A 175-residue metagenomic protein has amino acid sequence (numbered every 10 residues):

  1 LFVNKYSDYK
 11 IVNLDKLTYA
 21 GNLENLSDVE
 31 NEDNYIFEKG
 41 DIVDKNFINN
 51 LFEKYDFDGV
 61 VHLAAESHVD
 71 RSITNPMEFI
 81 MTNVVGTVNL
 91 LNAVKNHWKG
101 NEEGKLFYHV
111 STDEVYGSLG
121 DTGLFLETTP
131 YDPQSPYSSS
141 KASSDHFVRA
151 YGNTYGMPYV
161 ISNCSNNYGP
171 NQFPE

Functional and structural regions predicted by a protein language model:
L1-Q172: N-terminal Rossmann-like NAD(P)+-binding domain of SDR-like oxidoreductases, especially those catalyzing
